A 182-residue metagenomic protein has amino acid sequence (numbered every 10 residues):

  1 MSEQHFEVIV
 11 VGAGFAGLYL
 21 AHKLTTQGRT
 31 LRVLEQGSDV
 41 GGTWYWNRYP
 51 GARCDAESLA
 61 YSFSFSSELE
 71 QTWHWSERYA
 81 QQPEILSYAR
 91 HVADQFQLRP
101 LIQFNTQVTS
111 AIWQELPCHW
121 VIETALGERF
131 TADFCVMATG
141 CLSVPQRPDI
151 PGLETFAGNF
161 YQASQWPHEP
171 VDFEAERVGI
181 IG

Functional and structural regions predicted by a protein language model:
S2-E3, R129, V171-D172: Short, flexible hinge/linker loops that cap or flank conserved catalytic cores
Q4-V33: N-terminal Rossmann-like FAD-binding beta1-loop-alpha1 element of flavoenzymes
H5-E7, N105, A175-R177: Phosphate-coordination loops involved in phosphoryl transfer and adenosine-cofactor binding
T25-Y49: Glycine-rich FAD pyrophosphate-binding loop
Y45-Y88: Glycine-rich active-site loop/strand segments that organize a redox cofactor
A60, I102-Q103, G158-Y161: Conserved beta-strand scaffold positions in the cores of enzyme catalytic domains, especially in NTP/NDP-utilizing
E68-W75, Q81-I85, T139-G182: Glycine-rich dinucleotide-binding loop and its adjacent helix/turn
S76-L142: Feature captures the FAD/FMN-dependent oxidoreductase FAD-binding
